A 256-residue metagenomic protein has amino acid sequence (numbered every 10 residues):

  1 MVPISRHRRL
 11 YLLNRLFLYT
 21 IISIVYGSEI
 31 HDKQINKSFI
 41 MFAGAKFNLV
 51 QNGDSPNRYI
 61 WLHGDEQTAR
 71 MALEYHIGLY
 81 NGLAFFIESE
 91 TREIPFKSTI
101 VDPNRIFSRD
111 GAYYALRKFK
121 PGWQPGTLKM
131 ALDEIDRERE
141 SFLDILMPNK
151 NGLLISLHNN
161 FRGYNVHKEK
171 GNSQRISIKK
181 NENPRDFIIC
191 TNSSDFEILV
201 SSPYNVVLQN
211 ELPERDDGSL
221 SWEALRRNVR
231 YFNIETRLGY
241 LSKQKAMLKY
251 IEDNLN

Functional and structural regions predicted by a protein language model:
M1-V2, L18: Short intrinsically disordered, low-complexity coil segments enriched in acidic
P3-L13, V25-N256: Structured catalytic-domain cores with a bias toward divalent-metal coordination
R15-S23: Bacterial N-terminal signal peptides
